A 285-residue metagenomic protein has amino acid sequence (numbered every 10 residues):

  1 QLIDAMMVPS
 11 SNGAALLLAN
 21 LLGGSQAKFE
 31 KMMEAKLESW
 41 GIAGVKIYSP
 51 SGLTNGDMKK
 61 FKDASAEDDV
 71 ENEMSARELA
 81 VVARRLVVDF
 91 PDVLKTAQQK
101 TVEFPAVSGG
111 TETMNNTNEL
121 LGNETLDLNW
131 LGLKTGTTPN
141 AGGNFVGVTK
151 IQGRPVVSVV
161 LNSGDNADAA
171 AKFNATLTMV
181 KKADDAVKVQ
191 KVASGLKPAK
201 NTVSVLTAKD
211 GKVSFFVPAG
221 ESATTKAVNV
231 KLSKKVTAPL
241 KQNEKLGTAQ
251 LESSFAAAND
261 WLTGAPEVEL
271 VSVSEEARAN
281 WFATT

Functional and structural regions predicted by a protein language model:
Q1, M32, N144: Short Gly/charged-rich anion-binding patches and loops
Q1-A5, P9-G13, A19-N20, A27 (+1 more regions): Active-site-proximal loop and beta-strand segments within enzyme catalytic domains
S10, S51, E124: Short, small-residue-rich loop/turn micro-motifs
S11-L16, W40-I47, K59-K60, F104-M114: Secretory-pathway/luminal and periplasmic proteins that interact with or process carbohydrate-rich
G13-F29, F61-K62, M114-D127: Charged, low-complexity, helix/coiled-coil-prone segments
A14-A19, F29, G44-S51, P91-Q99 (+1 more regions): Surface-exposed patches in mature extracellular/periplasmic domains of secreted proteins
A19-A83, V88: Mid-domain, small-residue-enriched loop/turn segments at the edges of structured enzyme/sensor domains
K60, E67-T285: Domain-terminus/edge residues, biased toward the C-terminal soluble/receptor-binding domains of extracytoplasmic
